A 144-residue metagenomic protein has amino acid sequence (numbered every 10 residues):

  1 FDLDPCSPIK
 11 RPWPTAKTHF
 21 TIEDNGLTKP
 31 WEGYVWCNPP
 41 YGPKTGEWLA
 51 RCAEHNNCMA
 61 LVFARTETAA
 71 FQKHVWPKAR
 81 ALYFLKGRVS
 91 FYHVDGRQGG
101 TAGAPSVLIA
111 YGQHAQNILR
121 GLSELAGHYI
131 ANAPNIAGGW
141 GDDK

Functional and structural regions predicted by a protein language model:
F1-K144: Class I S-adenosyl-L-methionine-dependent methyltransferase catalytic core
